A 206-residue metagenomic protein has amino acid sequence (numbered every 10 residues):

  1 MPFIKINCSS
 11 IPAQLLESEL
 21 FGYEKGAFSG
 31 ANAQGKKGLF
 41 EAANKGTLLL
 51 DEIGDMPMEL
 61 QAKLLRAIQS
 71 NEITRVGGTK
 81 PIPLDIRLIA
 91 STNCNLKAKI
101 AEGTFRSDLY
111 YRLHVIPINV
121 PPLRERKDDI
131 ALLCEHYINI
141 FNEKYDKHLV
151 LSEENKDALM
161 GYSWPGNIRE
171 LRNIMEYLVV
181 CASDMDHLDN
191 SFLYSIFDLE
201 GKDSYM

Functional and structural regions predicted by a protein language model:
M1, G77-R87, N95-Y205: Nucleotide-binding/hydrolysis machinery
M1-G30, A42-P57, P122-K127: Conserved post-Walker A coupling segment in P-loop NTPases
P2-I4, Q34-K45, L49, P57-K63 (+2 more regions): AAA+/SF3 P-loop NTPase mechanochemical coupling elements
S10-A13, G22, G30, R75 (+3 more regions): Residue-level preference for short helical/loop micro-motifs built around acidic side chains
E17, F21, K37, Q61 (+1 more regions): A short, noncatalytic alpha-helical element within ATPase nucleotide-binding/catalytic domains
E24, P57, I68-Q69, N142 (+1 more regions): Protein kinase-like catalytic domain
G26-F28, Q69-T74: Bergerat-fold ATP-binding/catalytic subdomain of histidine kinases
Q34, Y205-M206: Short, charged recognition helix plus adjacent turn of helix-turn-helix-like nucleic-acid-binding domains
